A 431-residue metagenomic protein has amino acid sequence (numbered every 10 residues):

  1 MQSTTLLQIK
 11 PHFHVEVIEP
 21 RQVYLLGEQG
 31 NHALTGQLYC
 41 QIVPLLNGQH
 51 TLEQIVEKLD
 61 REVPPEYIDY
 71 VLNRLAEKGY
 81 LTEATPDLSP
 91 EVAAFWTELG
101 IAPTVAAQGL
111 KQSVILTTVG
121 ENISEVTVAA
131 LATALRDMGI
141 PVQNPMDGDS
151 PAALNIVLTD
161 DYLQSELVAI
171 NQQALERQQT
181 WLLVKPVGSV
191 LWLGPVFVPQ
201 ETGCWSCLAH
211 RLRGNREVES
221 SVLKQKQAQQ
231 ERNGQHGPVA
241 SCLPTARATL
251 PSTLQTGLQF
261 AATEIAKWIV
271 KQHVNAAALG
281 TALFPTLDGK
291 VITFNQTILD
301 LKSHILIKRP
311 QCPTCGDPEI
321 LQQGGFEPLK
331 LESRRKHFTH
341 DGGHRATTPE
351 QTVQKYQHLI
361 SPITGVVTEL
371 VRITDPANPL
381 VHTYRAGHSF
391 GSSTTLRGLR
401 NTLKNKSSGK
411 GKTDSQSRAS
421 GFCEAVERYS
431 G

Functional and structural regions predicted by a protein language model:
M1-Q29: Long, low-complexity, charged/polar intrinsically disordered regions in eukaryotic proteins
Q2, K10, I18, Q272-N378 (+2 more regions): Phosphate-binding loop/pocket of nucleotide- and phosphate-handling active sites
I18, N47, Q108-K111, D147-A153 (+1 more regions): Flexible, charged surface loops at secondary-structure boundaries
R21, E28-V142, N171-Q172, L183 (+3 more regions): Long, charge-rich, low-complexity alpha-helical segments
Y39-Q41, L396-K404: Terminal domain-initiation and capping elements
G48, I68, R74-T82, E176 (+3 more regions): Hydrophobic or amphipathic alpha-helical targeting/insertion segments
A134, M138-P141, G148-Q259, T263-L279 (+2 more regions): E1/E1-like adenylate-forming module used to activate ubiquitin-like modifiers and sulfur-carrier proteins
K404-T413: A short, exposed loop/beta-hairpin motif centered on an aromatic-Gly-Thr core
